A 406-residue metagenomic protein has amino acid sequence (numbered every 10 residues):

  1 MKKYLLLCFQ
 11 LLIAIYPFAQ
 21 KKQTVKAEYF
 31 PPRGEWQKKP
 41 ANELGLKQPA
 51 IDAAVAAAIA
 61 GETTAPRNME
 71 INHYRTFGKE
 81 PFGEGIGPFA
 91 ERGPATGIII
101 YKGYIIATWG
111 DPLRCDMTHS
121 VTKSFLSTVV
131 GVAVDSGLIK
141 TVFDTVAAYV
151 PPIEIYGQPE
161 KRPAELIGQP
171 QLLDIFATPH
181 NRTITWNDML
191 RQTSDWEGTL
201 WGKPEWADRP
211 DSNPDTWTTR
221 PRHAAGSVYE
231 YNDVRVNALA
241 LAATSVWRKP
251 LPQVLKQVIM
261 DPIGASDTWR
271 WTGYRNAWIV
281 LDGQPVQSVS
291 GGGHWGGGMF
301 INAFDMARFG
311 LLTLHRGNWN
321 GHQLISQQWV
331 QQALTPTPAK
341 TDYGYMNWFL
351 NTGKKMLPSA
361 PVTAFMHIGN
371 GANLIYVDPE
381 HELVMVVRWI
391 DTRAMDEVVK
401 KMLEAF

Functional and structural regions predicted by a protein language model:
M1-Q23: Bacterial Sec-dependent N-terminal signal peptides
F18-D111, S136-I139, K249, A405-F406: N-terminal leader/targeting segments and the immediately adjacent pre-domain N-terminus
K47, G137-V142, G198-W201, T244-K256 (+1 more regions): Structural helix-adjacent loops and short alpha-helical linkers that scaffold large soluble proteins
G103, M117-V142, M189, L239-A243 (+2 more regions): Active-site SXXK
A147-T268, F304-A307, L312: Active-site-adjacent helix/loop patches that line small-molecule binding or acyl-intermediate pockets
L255-K256, M260-L334: Active-site-proximal binding-pocket segments
D267, W278-G293, L334-V384: Active-site Gly/Thr loop motif
M395-F406: Short, gly/Ser/Thr-rich active-site loops of penicillin-recognizing serine hydrolases
